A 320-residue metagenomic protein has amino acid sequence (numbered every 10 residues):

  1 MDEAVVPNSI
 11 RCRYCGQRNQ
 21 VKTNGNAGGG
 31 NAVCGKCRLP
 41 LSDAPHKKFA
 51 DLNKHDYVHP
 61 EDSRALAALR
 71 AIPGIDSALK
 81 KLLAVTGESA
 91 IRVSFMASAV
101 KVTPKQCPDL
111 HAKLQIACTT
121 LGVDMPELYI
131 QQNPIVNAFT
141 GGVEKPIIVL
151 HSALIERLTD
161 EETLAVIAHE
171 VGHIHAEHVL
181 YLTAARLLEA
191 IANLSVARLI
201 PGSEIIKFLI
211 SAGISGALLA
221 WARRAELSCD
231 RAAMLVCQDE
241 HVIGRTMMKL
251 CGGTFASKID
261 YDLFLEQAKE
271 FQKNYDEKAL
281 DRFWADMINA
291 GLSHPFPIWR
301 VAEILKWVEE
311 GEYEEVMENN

Functional and structural regions predicted by a protein language model:
M1-G141, S215-G216, T254-F255, N274-A285 (+2 more regions): Hydrophobic or amphipathic, alpha-helical segments that drive membrane association/targeting
S9, I147-H151: Short hydrophobic beta-strand segments that form the core of ligand-binding sensory/regulatory domains
S98, K105-H111, A117-V123, I200-N274: Short helix/loop segments within enzyme catalytic domains that coordinate or immediately flank catalytic cofactors
L114, L150, C229, F296: Residue-level signature of catalytic and energy-coupling elements of molecular machines, predominantly ATP/GTP-dependent
L150-A165: Short pre-active-site segment immediately N-terminal to the catalytic Zn-binding motif
L158, I167-A176, S228, A232: Active-site His/Glu-centered metal-binding helix of metallohydrolases
V171-A190, L199: Catalytic Zn2+-binding segment of zinc metalloproteases
D239, R245-N320: Pan-zinc metallopeptidase signature
